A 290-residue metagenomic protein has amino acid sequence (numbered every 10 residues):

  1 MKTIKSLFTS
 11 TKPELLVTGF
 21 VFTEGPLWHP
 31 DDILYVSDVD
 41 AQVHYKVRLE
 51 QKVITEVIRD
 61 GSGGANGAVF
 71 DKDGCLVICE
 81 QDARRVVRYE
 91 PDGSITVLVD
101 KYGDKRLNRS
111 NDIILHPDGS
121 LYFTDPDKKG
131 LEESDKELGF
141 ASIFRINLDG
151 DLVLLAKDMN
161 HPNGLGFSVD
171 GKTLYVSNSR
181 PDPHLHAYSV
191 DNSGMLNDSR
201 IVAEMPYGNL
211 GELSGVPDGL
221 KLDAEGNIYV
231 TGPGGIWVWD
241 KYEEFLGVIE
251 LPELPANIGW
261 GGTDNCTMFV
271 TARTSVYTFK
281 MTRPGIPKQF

Functional and structural regions predicted by a protein language model:
M1-T11, A41, E137, M195-L196 (+1 more regions): Blade/loop signatures of beta-propeller domains
K12, V17-I33, D60-E80, R85 (+5 more regions): Beta-rich, blade/repeat-based domains predominating in secreted/periplasmic proteins but also intracellular
L34-R59: Beta-propeller domains
S37, C79, T124, S177 (+3 more regions): Residue-level marker for isolated small/hydroxyl-bearing positions within beta-strands of beta-sheet-rich domains
V39-D40, Q81-D82, K128-F140, S179-P183 (+1 more regions): Short, solvent-exposed loop/turn segments at conserved positions within beta-propeller repeat blades
V43-Y45, R85-V87, A141-F144, H184-H186 (+2 more regions): A short loop-to-beta-strand structural motif that recurs across blades of beta-propeller domains
T55-D60, T96-D100, L154-K157, L196-E204 (+2 more regions): Beta-propeller fold detector
Y188-M195, M281-K288: Short loop/turn segments immediately following beta-strands, especially the blade-tip and inter-blade linker loops
